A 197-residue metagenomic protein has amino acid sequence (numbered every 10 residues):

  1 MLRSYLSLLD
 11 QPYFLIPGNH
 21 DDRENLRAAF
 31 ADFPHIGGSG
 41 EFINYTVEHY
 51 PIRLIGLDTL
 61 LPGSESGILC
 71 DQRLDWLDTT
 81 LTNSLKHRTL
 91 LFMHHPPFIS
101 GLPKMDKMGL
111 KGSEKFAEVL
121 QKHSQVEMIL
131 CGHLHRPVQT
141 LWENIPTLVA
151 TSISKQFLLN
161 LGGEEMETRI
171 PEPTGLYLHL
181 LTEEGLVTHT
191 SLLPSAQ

Functional and structural regions predicted by a protein language model:
M1-W76, N83, K115-Q125, E143 (+3 more regions): Extended active-site neighborhood of metal-dependent phosphoesterases/phosphodiesterases
Y13-L15, T89, I129, T147: Hydrophobic/aromatic residues located in beta-strands of well-ordered beta-sheets within soluble catalytic
N19-H20, H94, H133-H135: Histidine-centered divalent metal-coordination motifs
L54-G56, L90-F92, L130: Structural motif
G63, L102-G109, G163-M166: Short glycine-enriched, charge-decorated loop/helix-capping segments at active-site entrances that position
I68, K86-E127, L158: Active-site-proximal segments of metal-dependent phosphoesterases and phosphodiesterases across multiple
T174-Q197: A short C-terminal boundary segment appended to hydrolase-like catalytic domains
